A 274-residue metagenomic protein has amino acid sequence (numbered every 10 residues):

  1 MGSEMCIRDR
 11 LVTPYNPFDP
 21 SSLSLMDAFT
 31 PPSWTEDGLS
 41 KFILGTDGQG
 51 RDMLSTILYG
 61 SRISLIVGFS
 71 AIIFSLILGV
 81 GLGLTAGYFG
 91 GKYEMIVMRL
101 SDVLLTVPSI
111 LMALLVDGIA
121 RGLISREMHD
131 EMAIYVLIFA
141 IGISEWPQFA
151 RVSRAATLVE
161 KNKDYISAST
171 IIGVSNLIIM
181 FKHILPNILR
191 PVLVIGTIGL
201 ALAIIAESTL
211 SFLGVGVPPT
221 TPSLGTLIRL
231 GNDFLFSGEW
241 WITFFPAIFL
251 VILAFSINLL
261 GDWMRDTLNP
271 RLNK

Functional and structural regions predicted by a protein language model:
M1-E4, R8-V80, L84-T85, G91-K92 (+7 more regions): Gly/Trp-centered helix-boundary motif
R10-M26, M112-L114, G118-E127, S211-T220: Extracellular/periplasmic helix-loop junction at the C-terminal end of a transmembrane helix in multi-pass membrane
I43, F74, L78-G79, G87-Y93 (+3 more regions): Generic hydrophobic transmembrane alpha-helix motif, especially the helices
T56-G60, L100, S153, T157 (+5 more regions): Short hydrophobic alpha-helical segments within the ABC transporter permease transmembrane module
R62, L104, P108, S144-P147 (+7 more regions): Residue-level hotspots within pore-lining transmembrane alpha-helices of multi-pass secondary transporters
T85-A86, V116-A120, S153, I166 (+3 more regions): Hydrophobic alpha-helical interface/terminus motif in multipass membrane transporters
L111-L115, I119, I138, F149 (+1 more regions): Non-cytoplasmic
G118-M132, V136, V215-P219, S223 (+1 more regions): Transmembrane alpha-helical segments in multi-pass inner-membrane proteins
